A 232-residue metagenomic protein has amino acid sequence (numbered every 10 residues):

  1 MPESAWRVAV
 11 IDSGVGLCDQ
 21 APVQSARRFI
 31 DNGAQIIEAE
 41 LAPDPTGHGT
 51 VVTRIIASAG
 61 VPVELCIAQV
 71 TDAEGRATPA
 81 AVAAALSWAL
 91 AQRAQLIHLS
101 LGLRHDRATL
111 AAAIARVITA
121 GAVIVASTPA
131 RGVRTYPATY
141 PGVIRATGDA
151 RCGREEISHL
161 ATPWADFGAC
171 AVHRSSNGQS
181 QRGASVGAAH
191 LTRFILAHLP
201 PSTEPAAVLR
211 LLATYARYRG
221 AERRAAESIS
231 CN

Functional and structural regions predicted by a protein language model:
M1-A59, V63, R223-S228: Active-site core segment of subtilase-fold serine proteases
M1-S4, A77-I97, R107-A122, G132-R145 (+2 more regions): Mature extracellular/periplasmic domains of secretome proteins
P2-S4, A94-L96, P200-N232: C-terminal subdomain of the subtilisin-like protease fold in secreted/lumenal serine endopeptidases
D12-G14, V133-P200: Extracellular S/T/G-rich loop segment that most often corresponds to the catalytic His/Ser-adjacent loop
G14-G16, L101-R104, A130: Short glycine-rich anion-binding loops that position phosphate/pyrophosphate groups of nucleotides and phosphorylated
E38-L103, A216-R219: Subtilisin-like peptidase catalytic core
I124-T128: Short beta-strand elements of ligand-binding domains
